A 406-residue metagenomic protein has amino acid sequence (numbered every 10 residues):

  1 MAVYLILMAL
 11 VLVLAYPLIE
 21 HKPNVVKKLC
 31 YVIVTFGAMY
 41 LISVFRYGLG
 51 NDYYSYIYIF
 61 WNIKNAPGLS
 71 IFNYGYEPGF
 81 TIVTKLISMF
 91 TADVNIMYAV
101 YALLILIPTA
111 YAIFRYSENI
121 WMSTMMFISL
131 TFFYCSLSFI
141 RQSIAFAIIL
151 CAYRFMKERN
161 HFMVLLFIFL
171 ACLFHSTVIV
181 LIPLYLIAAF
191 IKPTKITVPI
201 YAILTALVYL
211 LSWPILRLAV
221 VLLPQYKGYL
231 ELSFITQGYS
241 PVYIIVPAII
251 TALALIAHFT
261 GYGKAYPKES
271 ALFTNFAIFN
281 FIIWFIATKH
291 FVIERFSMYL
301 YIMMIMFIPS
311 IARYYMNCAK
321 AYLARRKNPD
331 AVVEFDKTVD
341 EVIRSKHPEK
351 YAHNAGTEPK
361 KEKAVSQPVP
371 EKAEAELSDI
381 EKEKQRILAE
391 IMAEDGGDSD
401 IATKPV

Functional and structural regions predicted by a protein language model:
M1-M39: Start-transfer (signal-anchor) and selected internal transmembrane alpha helices of multi-pass inner/ER membrane
V26-K27, I113-L130: Transmembrane-helix signature of polytopic, membrane-embedded enzymes that assemble or transfer cell-envelope glycans
L49, Y54-I57, Y185-Y301: Alpha-helical transmembrane segments and terminal signal-anchor/GPI-anchor hydrophobic tails, characterized by long
Y54-N65, L69-A92: Short hydrophobic/aromatic helix or loop-helix immediately within or flanking a transmembrane segment in polytopic
V100-Y116: Transmembrane-helix motifs of polytopic, lipid-linked glycan transferases
L137-S143: Short acidic/glycine- and proline-prone juxtamembrane loop motifs at membrane-interface regions of multi-pass membrane
I149-F162: Membrane-interface transmembrane helices that cradle and orient dolichyl/undecaprenyl
V164-F167, T177-A188: Transmembrane-embedded, aromatic-rich helix segments that form part of the hydrophobic channel/pocket engaging
